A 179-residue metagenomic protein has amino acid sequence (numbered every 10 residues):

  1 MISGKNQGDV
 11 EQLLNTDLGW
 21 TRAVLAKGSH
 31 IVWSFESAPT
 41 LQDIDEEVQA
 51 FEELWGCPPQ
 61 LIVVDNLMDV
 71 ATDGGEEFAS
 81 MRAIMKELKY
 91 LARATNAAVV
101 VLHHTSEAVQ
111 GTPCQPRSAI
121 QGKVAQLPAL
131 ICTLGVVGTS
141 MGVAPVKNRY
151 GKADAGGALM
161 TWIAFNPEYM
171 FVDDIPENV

Functional and structural regions predicted by a protein language model:
M1, E76-A79, P113-R117: Short, glycine/charged-enriched secondary-structure capping and boundary segments
M1-G75, A164: Conserved inter-motif catalytic segment of the P-loop NTP-binding fold
P39, P58-E107: Hydrophobic, well-ordered secondary-structure scaffolds
I84-V179: Phosphate-binding/switch region of NTP-binding enzymes
